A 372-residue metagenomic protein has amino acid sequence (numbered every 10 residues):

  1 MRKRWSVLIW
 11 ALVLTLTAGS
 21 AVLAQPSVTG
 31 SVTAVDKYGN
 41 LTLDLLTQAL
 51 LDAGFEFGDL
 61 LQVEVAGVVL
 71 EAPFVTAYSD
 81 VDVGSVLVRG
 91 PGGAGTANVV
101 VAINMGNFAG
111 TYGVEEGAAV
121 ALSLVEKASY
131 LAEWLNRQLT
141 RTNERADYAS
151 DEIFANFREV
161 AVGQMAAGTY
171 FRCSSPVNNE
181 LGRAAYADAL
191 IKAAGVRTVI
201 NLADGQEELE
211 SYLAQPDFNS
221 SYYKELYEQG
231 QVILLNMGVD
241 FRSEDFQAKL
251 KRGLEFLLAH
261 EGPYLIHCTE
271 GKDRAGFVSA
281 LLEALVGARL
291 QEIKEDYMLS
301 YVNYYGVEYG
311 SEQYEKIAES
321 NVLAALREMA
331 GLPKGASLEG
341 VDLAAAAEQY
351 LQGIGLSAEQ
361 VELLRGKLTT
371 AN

Functional and structural regions predicted by a protein language model:
M1-I9: Bacterial N-terminal signal peptides that target proteins for export
I9-A18: Bacterial N-terminal signal peptides
A18-A24: Sec-dependent signal peptide cleavage junction
A24, M105-N107, G113-Y264, V278-N372: Cys-dependent protein tyrosine phosphatase-like superfamily
Q25-I103, A109-V125: Long, compositionally biased stretches
L265, T269: Active-site cradle of extracellular carbohydrate-active enzymes
E270, R274-A275: Ser/Thr-glycine-rich phosphate-binding loops at phosphate-binding pockets of nucleotides, nucleotide cofactors
